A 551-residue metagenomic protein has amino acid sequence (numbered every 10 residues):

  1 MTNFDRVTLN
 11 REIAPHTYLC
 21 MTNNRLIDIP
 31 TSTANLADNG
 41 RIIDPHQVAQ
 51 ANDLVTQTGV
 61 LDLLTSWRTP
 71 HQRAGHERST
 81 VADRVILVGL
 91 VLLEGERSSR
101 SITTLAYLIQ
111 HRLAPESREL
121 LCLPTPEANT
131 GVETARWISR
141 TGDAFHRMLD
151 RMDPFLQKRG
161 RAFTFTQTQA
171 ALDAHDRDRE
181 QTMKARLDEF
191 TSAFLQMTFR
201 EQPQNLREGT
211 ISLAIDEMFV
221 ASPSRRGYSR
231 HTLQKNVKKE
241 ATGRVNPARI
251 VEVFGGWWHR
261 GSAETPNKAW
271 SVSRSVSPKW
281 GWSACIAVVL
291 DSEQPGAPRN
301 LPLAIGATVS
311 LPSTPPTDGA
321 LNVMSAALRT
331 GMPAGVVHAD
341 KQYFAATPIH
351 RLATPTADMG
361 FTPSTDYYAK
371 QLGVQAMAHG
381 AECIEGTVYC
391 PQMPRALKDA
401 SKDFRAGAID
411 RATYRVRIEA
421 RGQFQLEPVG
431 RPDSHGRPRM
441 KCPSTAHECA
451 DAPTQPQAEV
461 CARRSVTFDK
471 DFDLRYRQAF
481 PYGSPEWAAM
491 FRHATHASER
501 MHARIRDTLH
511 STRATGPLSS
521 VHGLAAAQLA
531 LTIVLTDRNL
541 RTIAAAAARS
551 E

Functional and structural regions predicted by a protein language model:
T2-S99, P115-A193: Dynamic "connector" segments at or just before major functional cores
F4-L9, I13, Y18, T22-T33 (+3 more regions): An anionic, glycine-rich sequence signature occurring as long contiguous blocks
Q57-W67, L474-Y476, I505-R513: Active-site-adjacent bridging/hinge elements
T58, L90-R97, L290, I505-L509 (+1 more regions): Generic structural signal for hydrophobic core residues of well-folded globular domains
Q72-R84, S275-S277, H493, S519-L529: Structural motif
R78-V88, Y107-Q110, L120-L121, W137-K341 (+3 more regions): Polybasic low-complexity intrinsically disordered regions
A488-E551: Basic, amphipathic alpha-helical segments enriched in Lys/Arg and hydrophobic/aromatic residues
